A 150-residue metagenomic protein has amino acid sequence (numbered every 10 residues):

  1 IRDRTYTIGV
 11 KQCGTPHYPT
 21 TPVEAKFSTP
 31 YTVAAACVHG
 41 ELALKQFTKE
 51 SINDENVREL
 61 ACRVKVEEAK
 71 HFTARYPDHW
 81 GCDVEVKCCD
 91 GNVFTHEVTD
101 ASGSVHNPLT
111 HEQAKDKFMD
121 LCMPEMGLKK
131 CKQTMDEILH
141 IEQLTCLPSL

Functional and structural regions predicted by a protein language model:
R2-L150: Terminal-appendage/accessory-domain detector
